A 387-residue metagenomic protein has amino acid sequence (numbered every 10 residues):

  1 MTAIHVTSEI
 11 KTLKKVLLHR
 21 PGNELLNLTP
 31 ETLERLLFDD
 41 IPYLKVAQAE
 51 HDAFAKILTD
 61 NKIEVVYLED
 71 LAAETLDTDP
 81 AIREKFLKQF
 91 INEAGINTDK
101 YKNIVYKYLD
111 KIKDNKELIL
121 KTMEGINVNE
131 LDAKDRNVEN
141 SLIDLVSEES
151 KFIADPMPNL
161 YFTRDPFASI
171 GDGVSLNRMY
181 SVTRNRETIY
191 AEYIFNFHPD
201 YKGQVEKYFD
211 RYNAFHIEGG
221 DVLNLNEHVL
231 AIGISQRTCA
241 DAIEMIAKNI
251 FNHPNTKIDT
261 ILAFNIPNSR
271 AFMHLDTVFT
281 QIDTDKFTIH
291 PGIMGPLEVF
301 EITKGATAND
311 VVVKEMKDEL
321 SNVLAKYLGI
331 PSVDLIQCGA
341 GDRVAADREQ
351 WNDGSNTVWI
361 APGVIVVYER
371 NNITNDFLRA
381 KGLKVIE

Functional and structural regions predicted by a protein language model:
M1-E387: The feature marks the mature, well-folded catalytic cores of soluble enzymes
